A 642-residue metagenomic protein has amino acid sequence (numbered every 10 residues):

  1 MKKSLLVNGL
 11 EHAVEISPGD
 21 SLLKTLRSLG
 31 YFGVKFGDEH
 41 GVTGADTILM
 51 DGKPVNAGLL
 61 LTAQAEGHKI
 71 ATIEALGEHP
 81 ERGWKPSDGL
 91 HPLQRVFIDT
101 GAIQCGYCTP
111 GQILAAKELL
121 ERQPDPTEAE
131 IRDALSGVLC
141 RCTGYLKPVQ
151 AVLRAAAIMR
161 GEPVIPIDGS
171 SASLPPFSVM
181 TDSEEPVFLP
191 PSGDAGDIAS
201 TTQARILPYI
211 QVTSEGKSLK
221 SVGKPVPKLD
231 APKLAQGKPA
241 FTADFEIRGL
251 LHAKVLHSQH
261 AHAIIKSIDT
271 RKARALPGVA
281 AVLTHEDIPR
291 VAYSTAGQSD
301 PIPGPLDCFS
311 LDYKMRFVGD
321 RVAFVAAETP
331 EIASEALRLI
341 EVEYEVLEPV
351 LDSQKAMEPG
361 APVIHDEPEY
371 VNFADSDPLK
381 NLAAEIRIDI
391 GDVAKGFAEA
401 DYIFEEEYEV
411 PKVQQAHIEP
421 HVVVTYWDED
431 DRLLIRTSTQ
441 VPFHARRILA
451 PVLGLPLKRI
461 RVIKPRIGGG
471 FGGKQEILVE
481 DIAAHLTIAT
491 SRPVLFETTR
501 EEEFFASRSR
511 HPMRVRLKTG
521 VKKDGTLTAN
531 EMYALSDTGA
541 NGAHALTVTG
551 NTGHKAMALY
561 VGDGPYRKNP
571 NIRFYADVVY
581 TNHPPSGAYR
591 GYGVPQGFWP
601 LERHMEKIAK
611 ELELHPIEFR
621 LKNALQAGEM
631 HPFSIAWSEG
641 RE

Functional and structural regions predicted by a protein language model:
M1-P191, A195-A199: Signature of N-terminal electron-transfer/Fe-S-associated modules in redox systems
R27-Y31, A296-G297, A398-V413, F496-E503: Short Pro/Gly-enriched beta-strand edge/turn motifs at strand-loop
D38-G41, A129-S136, H285, K458-P465 (+4 more regions): Beta-strand segments within the central parallel beta-sheet cores of soluble alpha/beta enzyme folds
T62-G106, I332-E358, A383-I386, E406 (+2 more regions): Gly/Pro-rich active-site capping loops and adjacent beta-alpha segments that organize cofactor/substrate pockets
Q112, E121, V255-E286, A323-Y344 (+4 more regions): Alpha-helical support elements that line or immediately flank enzyme active sites and cofactor-binding pockets
V149-L153, E184-I206, P303-A333, F471-V521 (+2 more regions): Glycine-rich and small/hydrophobic secondary-structure elements
M159-P378, I403: Flexible, low-hydrophobicity surface segments
V393, F397-E405, E409-Q414, L621-E642: Accessory "access/gating" subregions that flank catalytic or transport cores
